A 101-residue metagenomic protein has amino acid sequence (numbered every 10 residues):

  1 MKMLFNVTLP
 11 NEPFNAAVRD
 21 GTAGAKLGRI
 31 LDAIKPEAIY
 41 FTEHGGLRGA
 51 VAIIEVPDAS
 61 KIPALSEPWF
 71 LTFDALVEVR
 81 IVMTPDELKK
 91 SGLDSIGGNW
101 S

Functional and structural regions predicted by a protein language model:
M1-S101: Conserved, structured core segments of small domains
